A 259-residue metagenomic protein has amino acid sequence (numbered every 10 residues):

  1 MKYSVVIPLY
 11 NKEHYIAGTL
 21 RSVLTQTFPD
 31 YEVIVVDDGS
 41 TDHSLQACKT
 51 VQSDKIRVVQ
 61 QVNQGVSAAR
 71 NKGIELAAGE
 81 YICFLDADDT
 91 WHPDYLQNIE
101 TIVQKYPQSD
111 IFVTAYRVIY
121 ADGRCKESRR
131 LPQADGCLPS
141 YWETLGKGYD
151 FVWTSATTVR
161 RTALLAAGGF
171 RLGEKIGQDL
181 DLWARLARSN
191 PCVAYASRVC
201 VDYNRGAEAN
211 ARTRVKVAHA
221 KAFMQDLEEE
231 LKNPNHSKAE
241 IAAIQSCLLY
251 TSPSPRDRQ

Functional and structural regions predicted by a protein language model:
K12-T25: Short, well-formed alpha-helical segments that are part of the catalytic scaffolds of diverse glycosyltransferases
D37-Q46: A conserved acidic beta->alpha catalytic loop
H43, D89-I102: Acidic donor-binding/catalytic loop of UDP-sugar-dependent glycosyltransferases, especially processive GT2
Q61-A77: Glycine-rich, basic loop-to-helix element that forms the pyrophosphate-binding segment of sugar-nucleotide handling
V66, L96-A163, A167, N235: Flexible acidic/His/Gly-enriched loops in nucleotide-sugar-dependent glycosyltransferase catalytic domains
I82: Short aromatic/hydrophobic "clamp" motif used to bind/position activated sugar donors
G136-H219, F223: Conserved nucleotide-sugar donor-binding catalytic segment
Y250-D257: Conserved small/polar residues in nucleotide/adenosyl-binding loops
